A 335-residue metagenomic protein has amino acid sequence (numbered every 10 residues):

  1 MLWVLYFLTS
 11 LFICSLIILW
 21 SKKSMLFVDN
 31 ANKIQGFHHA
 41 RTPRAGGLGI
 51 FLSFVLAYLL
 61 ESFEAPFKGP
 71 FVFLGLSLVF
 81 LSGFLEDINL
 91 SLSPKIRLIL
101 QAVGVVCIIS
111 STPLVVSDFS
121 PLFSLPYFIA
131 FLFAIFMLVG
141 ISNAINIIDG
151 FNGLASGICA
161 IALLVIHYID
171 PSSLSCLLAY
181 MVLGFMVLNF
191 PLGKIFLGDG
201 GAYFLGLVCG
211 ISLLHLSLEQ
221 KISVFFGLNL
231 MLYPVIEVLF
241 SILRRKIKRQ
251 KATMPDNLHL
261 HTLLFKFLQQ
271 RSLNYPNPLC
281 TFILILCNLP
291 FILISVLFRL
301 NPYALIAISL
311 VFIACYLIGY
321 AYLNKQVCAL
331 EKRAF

Functional and structural regions predicted by a protein language model:
M1-L239: "…together with the soluble PPM/PP2C metallo-phosphatase catalytic core" -> "…together with the soluble PPM/PP2C
L19-P43, F240-Y275: Cytosolic, membrane-interface loops and tails of multi-pass inner-membrane proteins
T42-I50, A202, L273-C287: Select subsegments of transmembrane alpha-helices in polytopic membrane proteins, especially boundary-proximal
L56-E61, T281-L300: Alpha-helical transmembrane segments and their membrane-interface junctions in multi-pass membrane proteins
L78-L90, P94, L100, N301-F335: Alpha-helical transmembrane segments and their immediate juxtamembrane interface regions
S93-I96, P126, G198, Y275-I283 (+1 more regions): Membrane-interface starts of transmembrane alpha-helices
I236-K248, I318-V327: Membrane-helix cytosolic exit motif
F267, R271, L289-V296, L300 (+2 more regions): Hydrophobic alpha-helical segments
